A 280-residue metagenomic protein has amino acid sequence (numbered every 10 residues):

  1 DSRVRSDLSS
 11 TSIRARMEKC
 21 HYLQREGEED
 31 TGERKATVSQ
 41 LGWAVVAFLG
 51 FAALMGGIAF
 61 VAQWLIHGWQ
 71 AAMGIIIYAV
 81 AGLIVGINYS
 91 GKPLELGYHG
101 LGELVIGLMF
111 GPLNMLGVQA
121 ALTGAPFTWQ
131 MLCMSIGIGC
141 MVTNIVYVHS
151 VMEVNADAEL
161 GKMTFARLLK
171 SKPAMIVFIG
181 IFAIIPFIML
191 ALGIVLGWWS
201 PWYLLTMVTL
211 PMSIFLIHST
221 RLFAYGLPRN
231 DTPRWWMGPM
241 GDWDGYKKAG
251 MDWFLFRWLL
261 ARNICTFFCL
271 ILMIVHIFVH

Functional and structural regions predicted by a protein language model:
D1-S12, G74-I87, F127-V148: Membrane-embedded alpha-helical segments that form the functional core of polytopic membrane enzymes, especially those
S2-H21, V146-A156, I214-W235: Membrane-water interface of transmembrane alpha-helices
I13-W64, K162-W198, G245-F268: Multi-pass membrane catalytic core of lipid/isoprenoid biosynthesis enzymes
G27-P126: Intramembrane alpha-helical segments
W43-A47, M73-Y78, G102-I106, W129-G137 (+4 more regions): Alpha-helical transmembrane segments of integral membrane proteins
L54-I76, N114-I136, F187-Y203, I271-H280: Helix-coil boundary and interhelical linker segments in multi-pass alpha-helical membrane proteins
L104-V154: Functional transmembrane core segments of multi-pass inner-membrane proteins
L196-V279: Extended hydrophobic alpha-helices typical of membrane-associated regions
